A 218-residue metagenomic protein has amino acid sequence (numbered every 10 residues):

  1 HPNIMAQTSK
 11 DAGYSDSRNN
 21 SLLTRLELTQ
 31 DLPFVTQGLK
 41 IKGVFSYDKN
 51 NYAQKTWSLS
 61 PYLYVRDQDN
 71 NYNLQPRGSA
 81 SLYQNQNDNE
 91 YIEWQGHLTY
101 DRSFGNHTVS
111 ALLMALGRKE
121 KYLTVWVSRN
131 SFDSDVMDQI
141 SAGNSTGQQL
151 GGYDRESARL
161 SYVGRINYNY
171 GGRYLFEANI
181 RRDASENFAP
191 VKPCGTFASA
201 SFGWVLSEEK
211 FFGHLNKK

Functional and structural regions predicted by a protein language model:
H1, E209-K218: Outer-membrane beta-barrel translocator/channel fold
H1-N3, S58-A80, K121-L150: Surface-exposed loop/turn segments flanking beta-strands in extracellular/periplasmic regions
P2-T56, S81-S103, S110, Y122-T124 (+2 more regions): Outer-membrane beta-barrel transmembrane strands
N50-S60, R66-D67, H107, E120-W126 (+2 more regions): Outer-membrane beta-barrel proteins
M114-L116: N-terminal glycine-rich FAD/FM-binding segment characteristic of electron-transfer flavoproteins
I140-A142, V191, F197: Outer-membrane beta-barrel domain signature, especially the mid-to-C-terminal portions of large Gram-negative OMP
T146, G152, G172-R173, F202 (+1 more regions): Conserved helix-loop functional segments at active or binding sites
N167, T196-W204: Feature captures outer-membrane beta-barrel proteins of Gram-negative bacteria and organelles
